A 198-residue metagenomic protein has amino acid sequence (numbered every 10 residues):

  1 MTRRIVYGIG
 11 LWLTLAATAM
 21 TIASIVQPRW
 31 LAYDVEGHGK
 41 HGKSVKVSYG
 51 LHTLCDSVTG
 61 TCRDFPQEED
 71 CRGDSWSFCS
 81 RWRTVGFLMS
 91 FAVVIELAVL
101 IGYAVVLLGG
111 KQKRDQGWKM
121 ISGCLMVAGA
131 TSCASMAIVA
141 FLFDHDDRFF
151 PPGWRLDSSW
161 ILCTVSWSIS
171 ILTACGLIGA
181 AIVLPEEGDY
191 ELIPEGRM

Functional and structural regions predicted by a protein language model:
M1, V47, I182-M198: Intrinsically disordered cytoplasmic terminal tails of membrane proteins
M1-A32, R81-F143, C163-P185: Signature of small four-pass
M1-R3, K46, Q67-L88, D147-C163: Juxtamembrane membrane-interface segments at transmembrane-helix boundaries in membrane proteins
S24-G86: A surface-exposed beta-alpha-beta supersecondary segment
W30, G39, K43-L51, M120-S122 (+1 more regions): Individual transmembrane alpha-helices with interfacial aromatic-anchor signatures
D34-H41, A104, Q112-K113, R148 (+3 more regions): Short alpha-helical interface elements
T59-G60, I171-T173, R197: Low-complexity, flexible helical/coil segments
